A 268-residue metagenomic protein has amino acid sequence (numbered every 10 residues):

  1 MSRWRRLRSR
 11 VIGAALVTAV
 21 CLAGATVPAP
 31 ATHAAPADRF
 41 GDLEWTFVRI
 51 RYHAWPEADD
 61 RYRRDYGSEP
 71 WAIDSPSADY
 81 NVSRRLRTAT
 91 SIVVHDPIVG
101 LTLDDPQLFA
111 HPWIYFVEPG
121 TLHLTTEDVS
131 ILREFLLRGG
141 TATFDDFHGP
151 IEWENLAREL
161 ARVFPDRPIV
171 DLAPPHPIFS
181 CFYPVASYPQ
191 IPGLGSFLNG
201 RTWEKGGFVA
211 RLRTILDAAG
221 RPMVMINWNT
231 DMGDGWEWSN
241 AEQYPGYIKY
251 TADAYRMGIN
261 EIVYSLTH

Functional and structural regions predicted by a protein language model:
M1-R8: N-terminal secretory signal peptides that target proteins for export/translocation
G13-A25: Bacterial N-terminal signal peptides
P28-W113, P119-G120, D231-H268: Aromatic-Pro/Gly-enriched surface loop or interdomain linker that acts as a lid/target-recognition segment
F47, L108, W113-W153: Short alpha-beta junction capping motif
I50-H53, D104, F116-P119, R138 (+3 more regions): Active-site-proximal beta-strand/loop segments in catalytic clefts of secreted hydrolases
W55-R61, I151-A241, I248-Y255: An acidic, glycine-rich "communication" segment
S77-N81, R85, E127, I131 (+5 more regions): Extracytoplasmic/secreted proteins, especially bacterial periplasmic and envelope-associated proteins
D96-L103, T125-I131, F208-R211: Alpha-helical scaffolding within the catalytic cores of extracellular/periplasmic polymer-degrading hydrolases
